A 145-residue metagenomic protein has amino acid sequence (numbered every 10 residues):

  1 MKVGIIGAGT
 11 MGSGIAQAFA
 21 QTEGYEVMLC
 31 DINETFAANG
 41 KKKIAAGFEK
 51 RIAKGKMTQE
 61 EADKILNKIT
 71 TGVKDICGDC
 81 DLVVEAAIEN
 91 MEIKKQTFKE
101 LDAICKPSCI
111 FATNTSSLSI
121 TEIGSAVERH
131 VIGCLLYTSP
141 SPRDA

Functional and structural regions predicted by a protein language model:
M1-K50: NAD(P)+-binding Rossmann beta1-loop-alpha1 motif at the extreme N-terminus of oxidoreductases
I6, G72, A86, T113-N114 (+1 more regions): Structural motif
A16-F19, K41-K42, K95-F98, I123-S125: Short amphipathic alpha-helical segments
E26, K68-T70, H130: Conserved beta-strand segments of alpha/beta enzyme cores
T35, G78, E92, L118-S119: Short alpha-helical
K56-M57, A62-C105, I110: Rossmann-like NAD(P)-binding element
T97-L136: Rossmann-fold NAD(P)-binding glycine/threonine-rich loop
Y137-A145: Single conserved hydrophobic/aromatic residue that forms the stacking wall/gate of nucleotide- or nucleobase-binding
